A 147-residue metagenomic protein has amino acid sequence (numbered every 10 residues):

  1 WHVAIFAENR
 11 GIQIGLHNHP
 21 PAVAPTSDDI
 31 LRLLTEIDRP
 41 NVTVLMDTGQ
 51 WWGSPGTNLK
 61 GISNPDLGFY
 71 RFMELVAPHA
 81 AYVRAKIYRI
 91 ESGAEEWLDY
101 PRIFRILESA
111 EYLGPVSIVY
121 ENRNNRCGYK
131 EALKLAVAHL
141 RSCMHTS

Functional and structural regions predicted by a protein language model:
W1-N9, L140-S147: CE4/NodB-like, metal-dependent polysaccharide N-deacetylase domain that modifies extracellular/periplasmic N-acetylated
H2-R105: Acidic/histidine-rich catalytic cores of soluble enzymes
I12, A110-G114: A short helix->loop->beta-strand "cap" motif at the edges of active sites that frequently abuts
Y82, G114-P115: Residues at the N-termini of beta-strands
I87, L107, M144-S147: A general structural signal marking secondary-structure boundaries and capping sites
I90, R123-N125: Sequence/structural signature of outer-membrane beta-barrel proteins
P115-R123: Short acidic/histidine-rich active-site segments
G128-T146: C-terminal helical cap(s) of enzyme catalytic domains, especially alpha/beta-barrels
